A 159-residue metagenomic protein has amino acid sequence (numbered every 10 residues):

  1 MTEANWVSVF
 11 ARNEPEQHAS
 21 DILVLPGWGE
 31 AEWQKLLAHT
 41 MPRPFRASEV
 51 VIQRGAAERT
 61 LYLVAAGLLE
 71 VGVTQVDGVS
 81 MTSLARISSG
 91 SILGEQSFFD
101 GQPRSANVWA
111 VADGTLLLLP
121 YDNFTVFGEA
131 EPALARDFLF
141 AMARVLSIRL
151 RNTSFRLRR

Functional and structural regions predicted by a protein language model:
M1-R159: Cytosolic regulatory regions built on CNB/CRP/Popeye-like sensor folds
